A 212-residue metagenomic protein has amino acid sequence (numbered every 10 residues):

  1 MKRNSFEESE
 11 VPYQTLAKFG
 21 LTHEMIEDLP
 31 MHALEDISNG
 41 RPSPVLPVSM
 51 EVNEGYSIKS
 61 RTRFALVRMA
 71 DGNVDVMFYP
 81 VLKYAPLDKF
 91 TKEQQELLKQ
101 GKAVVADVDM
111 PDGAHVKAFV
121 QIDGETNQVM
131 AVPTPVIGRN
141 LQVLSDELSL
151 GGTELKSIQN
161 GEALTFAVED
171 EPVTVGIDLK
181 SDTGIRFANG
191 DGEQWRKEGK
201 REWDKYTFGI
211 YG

Functional and structural regions predicted by a protein language model:
M1-F19, S60-L66, F119-I122: N-terminal trafficking/processing presequences and adjacent post-cleavage segments of proteins routed to secretion
K2, K18, K59, K83 (+7 more regions): Context-gated lysine
S5, K18, M25-D28, A33 (+5 more regions): Intrinsic disorder/low-structure terminal segments
Y13-H23, F119-G212: A eukaryote-biased signal for long
G20-E51, V81-D112, L144-E162: Short, flexible domain-boundary/linker segments around small modular repeats
P47-S49, I58, R63-A65, A70-K92 (+2 more regions): Beta-strand-dominated lipid-handling architectures at cellular/organellar boundaries
P47-S49, R63-A65, D75, V105-D107 (+3 more regions): Ser/Thr- (and often Asn-) enriched beta-sheet segments in non-cytosolic proteins
M50-G55, A65-D71, D109-D112, I122-E125 (+2 more regions): Short, flexible beta-strand-to-coil junctions
